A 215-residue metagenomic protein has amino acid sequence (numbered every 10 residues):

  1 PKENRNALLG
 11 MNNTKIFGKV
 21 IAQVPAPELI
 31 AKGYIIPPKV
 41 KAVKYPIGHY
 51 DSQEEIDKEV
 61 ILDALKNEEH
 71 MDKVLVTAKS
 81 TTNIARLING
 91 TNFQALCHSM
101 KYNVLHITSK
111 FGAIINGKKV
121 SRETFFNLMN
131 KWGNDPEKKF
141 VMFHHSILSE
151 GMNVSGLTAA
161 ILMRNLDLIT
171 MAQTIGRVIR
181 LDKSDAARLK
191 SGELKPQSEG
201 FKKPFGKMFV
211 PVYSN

Functional and structural regions predicted by a protein language model:
P1, A78, T108, V210-V212: Short beta-strand/turn micro-motifs composed of small residues that flank or help shape donor/cofactor-binding pockets
P1-P38: Post-DEXD/H (motif II) to motif III coupling segment of the RecA-like Helicase ATP-binding lobe
V24, V43, I107: Hydrophobic residues at beta-strand termini and immediately following loops that shape nucleotide-binding pockets
P27-K32, P46-D51, F111-N116, N215: A short acidic, often aromatic-flanked loop/helix-cap motif at beta-alpha or helix-coil junctions that lines enzyme
A31-E54, N103: Inter-lobe coupling/hinge segments of SF2-like helicase ATPases
D51-K58, S121, D167: Phosphate/oxyanion-binding active-site loops and adjacent basic polyanion-contact surfaces
D63-C97, V104-L105: Conserved strand-helix element at the start of the C-terminal RecA-like helicase core
K110-N215: Conserved RecA-like P-loop NTPase helicase motor core
